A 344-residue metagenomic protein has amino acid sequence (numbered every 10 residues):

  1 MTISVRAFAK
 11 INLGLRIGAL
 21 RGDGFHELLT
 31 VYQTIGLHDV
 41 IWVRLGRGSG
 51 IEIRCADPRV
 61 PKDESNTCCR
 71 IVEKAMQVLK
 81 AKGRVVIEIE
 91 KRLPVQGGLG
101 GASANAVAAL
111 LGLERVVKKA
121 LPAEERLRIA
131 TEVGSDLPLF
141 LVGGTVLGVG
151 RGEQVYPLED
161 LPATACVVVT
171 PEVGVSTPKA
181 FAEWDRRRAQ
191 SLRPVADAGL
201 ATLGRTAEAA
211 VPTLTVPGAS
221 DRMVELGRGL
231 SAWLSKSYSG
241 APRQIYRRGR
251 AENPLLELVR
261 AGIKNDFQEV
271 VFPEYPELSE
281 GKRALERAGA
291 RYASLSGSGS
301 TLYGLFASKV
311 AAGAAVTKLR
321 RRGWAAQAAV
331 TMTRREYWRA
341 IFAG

Functional and structural regions predicted by a protein language model:
M1-G97, R115-E124, V133, L161 (+3 more regions): ATP-binding N-lobe of GHMP and related small-molecule kinases
L15, D39-V43, D136-F140, V146-L147 (+2 more regions): Short beta-strand scaffold segments in enzyme catalytic cores
Y32-I35, A130, A284-L285, L319: Hydrophobic C-terminal alpha-helix "anchor/cap" residues
Q33-T34, T131-E132, P138-L141, P157-P162 (+1 more regions): Solvent-exposed alpha-helices and their adjacent loops that cap or buttress functional pockets in soluble metabolic
P61, E88-V117, S135, R291-F306: Glycine/serine-rich anion-binding loops at beta->alpha junctions that coordinate negatively charged ligand groups
A106, L110-Q154: Contiguous, small/hydrophobic- and glycine-enriched helical/loop subdomains that border and often "cap" functional
V142, L147-A207, P212-Y292, K309-G344: Conserved, helical-rich catalytic subdomain that frames metal- and/or nucleotide-binding sites in enzyme alpha/beta
